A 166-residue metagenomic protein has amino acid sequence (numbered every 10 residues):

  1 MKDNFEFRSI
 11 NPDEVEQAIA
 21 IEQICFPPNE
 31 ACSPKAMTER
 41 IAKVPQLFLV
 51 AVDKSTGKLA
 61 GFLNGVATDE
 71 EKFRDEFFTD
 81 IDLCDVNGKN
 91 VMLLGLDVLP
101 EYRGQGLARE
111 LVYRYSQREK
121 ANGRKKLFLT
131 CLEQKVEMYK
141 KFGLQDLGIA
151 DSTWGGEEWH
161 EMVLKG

Functional and structural regions predicted by a protein language model:
N4-A18: A short beta-loop-alpha structural element at the N-terminal edge of CoA-dependent acyl/N-acetyltransferase catalytic
N11, L99, L132: Residue-level recognition of the GNAT/N-acetyltransferase active site
P27-S55, F62-L83: Active-site rim helix/loop that mediates acceptor-substrate recognition in acyltransferases
Q46-V50, F62, G95, F128 (+1 more regions): Short hydrophobic/aromatic beta-strand element in the GNAT-like acyltransferase core that lines or flanks the acyl-donor
K58-L96, R103, T153-E158: Conserved acyl-donor/pantetheine-binding loop and adjacent beta-alpha core of acyl/acetyltransferases and related
A67-E70, F128-T130, K140, Q145-E161: Conserved catalytic-core motifs of GNAT/GCN5-like acyltransferases
V98, G104-Q117: Conserved acetyl-CoA-binding loop-helix of GNAT-fold acetyltransferases
V112, R118-L132: Conserved GNAT acetyl-CoA-binding A-motif
